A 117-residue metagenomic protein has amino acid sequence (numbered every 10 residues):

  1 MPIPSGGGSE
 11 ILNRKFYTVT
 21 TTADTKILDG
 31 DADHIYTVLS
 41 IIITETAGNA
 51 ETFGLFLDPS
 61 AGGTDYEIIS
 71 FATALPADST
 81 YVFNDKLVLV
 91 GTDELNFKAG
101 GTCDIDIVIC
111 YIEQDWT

Functional and structural regions predicted by a protein language model:
M1-Y36, S40, A61, A99-T117: C-terminal interaction-tip segments
H34-S40, F83, V88-G91: Short, solvent-exposed loop/turn segments enriched in Ser/Thr/Gly
I43-T46: Solvent-exposed strand-to-loop "edge" motifs in beta-rich extracellular domains
G48-F71: Short, surface-exposed beta-strand/strand-loop-strand elements in extracellular ectodomains
I69-T73, N84-K86: Beta-strand-rich interaction surfaces with strong enrichment in secreted/lumenal proteins
T73-S79: Short proline/glycine- and polar residue-rich coil/turn motifs
L87-C103: Noncatalytic modules at the cell exterior or secretory-pathway interfaces, chiefly beta-strand-rich lectin/adhesion
